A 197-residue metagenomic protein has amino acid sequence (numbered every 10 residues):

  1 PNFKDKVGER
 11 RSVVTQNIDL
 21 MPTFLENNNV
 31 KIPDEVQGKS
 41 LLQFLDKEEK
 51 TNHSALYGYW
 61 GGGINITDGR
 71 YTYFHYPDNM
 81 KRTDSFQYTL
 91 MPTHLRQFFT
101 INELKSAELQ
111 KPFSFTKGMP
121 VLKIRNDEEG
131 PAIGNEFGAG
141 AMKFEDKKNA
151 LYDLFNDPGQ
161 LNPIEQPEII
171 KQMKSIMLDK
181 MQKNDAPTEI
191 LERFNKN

Functional and structural regions predicted by a protein language model:
P1-E35, K39-K50, D68, H75-P77: Substrate-binding rim/cap in mid-to-C-terminal beta-strand-loop elements of soluble/periplasmic
S12-T15, E165-I169: Short alpha-helix boundary/capping segments
T15-P22, K39, D146-N149, P158 (+2 more regions): A structural signal for well-ordered alpha-helical segments within the folded catalytic domains of diverse enzymes
M21-L25, N29, L42, F74 (+3 more regions): Non-transmembrane alpha-helical segments in soluble domains of secreted/periplasmic/extracellular proteins
L41, L45, L56-Y59, I164-E165: Alpha-helix C-terminal capping segments
N52-L56, L191, N195: WW-domain-binding short linear motifs
W60-E165: C-terminal, low-complexity/hydrophilic appendages and adjacent surface loops of extracellular/periplasmic anionic
D179-L191: Bilobed periplasmic-binding protein-like "clamshell/Venus-flytrap" ligand-binding domains
